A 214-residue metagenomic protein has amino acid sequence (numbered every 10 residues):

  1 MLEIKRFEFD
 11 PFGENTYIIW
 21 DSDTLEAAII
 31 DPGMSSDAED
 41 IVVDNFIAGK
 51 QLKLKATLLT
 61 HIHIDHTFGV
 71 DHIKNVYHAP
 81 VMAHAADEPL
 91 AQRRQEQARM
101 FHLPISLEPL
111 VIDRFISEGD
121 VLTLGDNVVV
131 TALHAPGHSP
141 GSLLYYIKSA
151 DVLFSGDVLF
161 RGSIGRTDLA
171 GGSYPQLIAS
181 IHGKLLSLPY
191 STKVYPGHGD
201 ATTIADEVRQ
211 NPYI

Functional and structural regions predicted by a protein language model:
M1-E3, F101-P104, N127-V130: Short Pro/Gly-enriched beta-strand edge/turn motifs at strand-loop
L2-K50, L144-S155: Conserved beta-strand hairpin/beta-sheet module of binuclear metal-dependent hydrolase folds, prominently
F7, I19, D120-D126: Short acidic-hydrophobic surface loop/beta-edge motif
F7-F9, I105, V111-D113, H134-P136: Short Gly/Pro-enriched turn/cap motifs at secondary-structure boundaries
I19, T60, A135: Conserved S/T- and glycine-rich ATP-binding loop of Class I adenylate-forming
L25, M34-S35, L52, Q97-R99 (+1 more regions): Metallo-beta-lactamase
M34-D40, D44-G125, Q210-Y213: Active-site HxH/HxHxD metal-binding segment of metal-dependent hydrolases
